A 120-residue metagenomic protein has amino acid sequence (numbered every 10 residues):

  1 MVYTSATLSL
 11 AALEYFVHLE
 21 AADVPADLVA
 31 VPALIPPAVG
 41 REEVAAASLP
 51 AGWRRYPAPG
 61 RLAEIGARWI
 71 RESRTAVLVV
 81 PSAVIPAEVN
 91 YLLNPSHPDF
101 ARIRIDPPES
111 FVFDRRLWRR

Functional and structural regions predicted by a protein language model:
M1-D27: Long, hydrophobic N-terminal alpha-helical segment
V24-R120: Active-site and NAD+-binding cores of ADP-ribose-processing enzymes
